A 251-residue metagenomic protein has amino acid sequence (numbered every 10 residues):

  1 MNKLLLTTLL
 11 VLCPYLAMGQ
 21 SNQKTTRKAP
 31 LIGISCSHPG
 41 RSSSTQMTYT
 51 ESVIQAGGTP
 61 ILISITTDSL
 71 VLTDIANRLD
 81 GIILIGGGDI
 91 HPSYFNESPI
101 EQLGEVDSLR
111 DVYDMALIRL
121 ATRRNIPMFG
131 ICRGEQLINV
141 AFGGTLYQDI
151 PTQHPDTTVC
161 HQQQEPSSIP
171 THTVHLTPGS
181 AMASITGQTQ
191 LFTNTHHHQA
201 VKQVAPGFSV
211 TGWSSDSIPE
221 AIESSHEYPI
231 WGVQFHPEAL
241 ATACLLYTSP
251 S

Functional and structural regions predicted by a protein language model:
M1-T25: Bacterial Sec-dependent N-terminal signal peptides
L9, S37, G87, E227 (+1 more regions): Flexible loop residues that form catalytic and substrate-binding hotspots at small-molecule/glycan-binding clefts
A29-I32, H38-P39, S44-F129, F142-G143 (+2 more regions): Flexible gly/pro-rich beta->alpha loop and the following alpha-helix that scaffold active-site loops
S37, L72, E105, F142-A221 (+1 more regions): Pocket-forming structural segment of enzyme catalytic cores
G130, G134, N139: Gly/Ala-rich beta-loop-alpha elbow adjacent to hydrolase catalytic centers
C132, H197, H236: Active-site glycine-centered loops adjacent to acidic/histidine catalytic or metal-binding residues that shape
I218-L245: A glycine-centered loop/beta-turn motif at secondary-structure junctions
Y247-S251: Conserved small/polar residues in nucleotide/adenosyl-binding loops
